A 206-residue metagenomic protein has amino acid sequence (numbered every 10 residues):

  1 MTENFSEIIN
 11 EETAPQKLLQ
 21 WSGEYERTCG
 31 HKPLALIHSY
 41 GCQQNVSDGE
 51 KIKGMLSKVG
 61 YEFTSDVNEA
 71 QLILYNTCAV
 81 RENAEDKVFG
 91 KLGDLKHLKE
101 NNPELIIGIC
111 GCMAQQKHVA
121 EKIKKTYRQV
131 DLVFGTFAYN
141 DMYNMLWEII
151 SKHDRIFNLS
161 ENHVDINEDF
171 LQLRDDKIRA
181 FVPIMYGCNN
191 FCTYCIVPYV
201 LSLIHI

Functional and structural regions predicted by a protein language model:
M1-I204: Proteins enriched for Cys/Gly/acidic motifs involved in redox and nucleic-acid/cofactor modification
